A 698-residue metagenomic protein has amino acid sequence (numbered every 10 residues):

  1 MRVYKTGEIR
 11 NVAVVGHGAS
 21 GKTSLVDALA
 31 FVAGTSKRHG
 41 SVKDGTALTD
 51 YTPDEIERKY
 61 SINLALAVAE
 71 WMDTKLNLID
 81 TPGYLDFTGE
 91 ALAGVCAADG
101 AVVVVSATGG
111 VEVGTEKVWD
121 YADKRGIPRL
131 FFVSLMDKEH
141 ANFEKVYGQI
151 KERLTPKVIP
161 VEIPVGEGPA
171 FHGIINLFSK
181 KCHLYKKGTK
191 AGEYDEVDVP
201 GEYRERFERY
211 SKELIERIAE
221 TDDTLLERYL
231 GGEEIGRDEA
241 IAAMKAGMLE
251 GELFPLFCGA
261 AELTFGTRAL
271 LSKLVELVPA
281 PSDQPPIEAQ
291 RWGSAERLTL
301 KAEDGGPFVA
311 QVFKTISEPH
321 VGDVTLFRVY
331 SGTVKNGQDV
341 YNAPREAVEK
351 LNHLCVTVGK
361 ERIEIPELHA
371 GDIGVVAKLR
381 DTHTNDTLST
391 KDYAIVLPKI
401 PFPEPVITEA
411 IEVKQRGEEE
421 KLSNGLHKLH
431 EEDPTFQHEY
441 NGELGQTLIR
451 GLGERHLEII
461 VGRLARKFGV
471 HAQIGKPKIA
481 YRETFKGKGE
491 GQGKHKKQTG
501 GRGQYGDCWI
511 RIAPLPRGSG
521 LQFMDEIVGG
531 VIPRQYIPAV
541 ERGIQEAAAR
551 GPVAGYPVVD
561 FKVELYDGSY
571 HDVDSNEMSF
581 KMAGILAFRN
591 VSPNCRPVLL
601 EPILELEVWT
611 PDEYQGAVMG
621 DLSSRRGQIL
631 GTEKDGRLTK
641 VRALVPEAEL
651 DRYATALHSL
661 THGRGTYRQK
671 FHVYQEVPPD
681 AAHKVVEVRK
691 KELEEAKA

Functional and structural regions predicted by a protein language model:
M1-A698: Structural and coupling elements of P-loop NTPases
